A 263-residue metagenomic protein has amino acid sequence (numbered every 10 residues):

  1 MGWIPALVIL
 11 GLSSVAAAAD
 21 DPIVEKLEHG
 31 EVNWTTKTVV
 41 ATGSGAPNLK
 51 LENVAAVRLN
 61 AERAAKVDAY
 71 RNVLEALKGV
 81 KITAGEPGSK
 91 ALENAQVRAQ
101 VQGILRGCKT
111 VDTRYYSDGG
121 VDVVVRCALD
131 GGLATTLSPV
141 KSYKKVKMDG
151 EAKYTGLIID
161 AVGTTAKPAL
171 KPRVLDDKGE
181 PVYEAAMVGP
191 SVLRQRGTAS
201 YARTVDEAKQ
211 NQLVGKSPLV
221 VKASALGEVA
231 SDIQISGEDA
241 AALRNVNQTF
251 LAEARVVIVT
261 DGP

Functional and structural regions predicted by a protein language model:
M1-I4: Bacterial N-terminal signal peptides that target proteins for export
I9-L10: Compositionally biased, low-complexity segments
S13-S14: N-terminal signal peptide c-region/cleavage motif recognized by signal peptidases
A18-P263: Domain-level marker for long, solvent-exposed, non-transmembrane regions
